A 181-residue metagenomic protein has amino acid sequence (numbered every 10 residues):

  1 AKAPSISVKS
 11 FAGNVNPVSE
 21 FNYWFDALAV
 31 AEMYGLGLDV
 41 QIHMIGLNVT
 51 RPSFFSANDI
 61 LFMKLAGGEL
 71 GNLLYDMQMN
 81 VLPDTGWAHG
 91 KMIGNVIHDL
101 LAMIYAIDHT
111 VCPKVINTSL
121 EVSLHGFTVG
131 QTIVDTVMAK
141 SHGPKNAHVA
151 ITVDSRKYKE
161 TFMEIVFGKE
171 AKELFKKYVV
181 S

Functional and structural regions predicted by a protein language model:
A1-P17: Class I SAM-dependent methyltransferase SAM-binding "motif I" and its flanking Rossmann-like core
F21-W24, L28, Y34, Q41-S181: Conformational coupling and interaction surfaces
